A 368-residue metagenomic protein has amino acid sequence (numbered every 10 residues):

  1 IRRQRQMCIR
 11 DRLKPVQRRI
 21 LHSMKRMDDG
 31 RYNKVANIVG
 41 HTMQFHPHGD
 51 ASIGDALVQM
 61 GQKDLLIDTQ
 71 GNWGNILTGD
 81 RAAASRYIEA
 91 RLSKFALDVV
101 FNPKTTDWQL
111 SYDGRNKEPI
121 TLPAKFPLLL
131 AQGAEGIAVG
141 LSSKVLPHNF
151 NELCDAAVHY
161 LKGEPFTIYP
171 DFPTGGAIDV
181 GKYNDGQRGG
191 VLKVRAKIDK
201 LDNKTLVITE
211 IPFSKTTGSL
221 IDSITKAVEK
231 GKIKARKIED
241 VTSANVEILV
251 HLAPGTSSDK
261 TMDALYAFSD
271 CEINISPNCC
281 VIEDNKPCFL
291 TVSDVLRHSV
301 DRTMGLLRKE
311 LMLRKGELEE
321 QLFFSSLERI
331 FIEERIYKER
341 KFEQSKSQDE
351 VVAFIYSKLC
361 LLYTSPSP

Functional and structural regions predicted by a protein language model:
R2-Q6, R10-G189, L249: Catalytic phosphate-handling regions of large nucleic-acid enzymes and associated NTPases
Q6, V35, T42, P212 (+1 more regions): Long, charged, helix-rich clamp/arm modules that form nucleic acid-engaging surfaces of large nucleic-acid-processing
M24, L141-S143, A196-I198, E210-F213 (+2 more regions): Flexible glycine-/small-residue-rich
I67-Q70, Q132, G190-K204, E239-V241 (+1 more regions): Flexible hinge/switch segments at interdomain interfaces of large molecular machines
P123-A124, G189-K197, V228-R236: Short amphipathic beta-strand starts and helix->beta connectors
L153, L220-S223, T261-M262: Hydrophobic side chains in well-ordered alpha-helices
L161, V228-K232, Y266-N274: A common structural junction motif
T205-T209, F213-K230, K234: Long hydrophobic segments that form regular secondary structure
